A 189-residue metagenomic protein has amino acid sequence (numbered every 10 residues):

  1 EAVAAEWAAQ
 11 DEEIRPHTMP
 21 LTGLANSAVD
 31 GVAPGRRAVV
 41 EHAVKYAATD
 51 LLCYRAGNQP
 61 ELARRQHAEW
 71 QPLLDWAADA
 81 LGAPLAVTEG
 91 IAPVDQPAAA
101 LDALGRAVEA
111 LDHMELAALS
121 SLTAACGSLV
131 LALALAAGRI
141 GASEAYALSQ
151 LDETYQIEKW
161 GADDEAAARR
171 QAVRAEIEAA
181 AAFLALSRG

Functional and structural regions predicted by a protein language model:
E1, T18, T22, R36 (+4 more regions): Alpha-helix initiation and N-capping motif
E1-W7, R65-A80, L122-A136: Hydrophobic/aromatic-rich, well-ordered segments within soluble, folded domains that form packed cores
A4-A56: A glycine-rich, hydrophobic loop/mini-helix early in the fold
A9, A78-G82, L135-I140, Q150 (+2 more regions): Generic secondary-structure signature for well-ordered alpha-helical cores
H17-M19, E89, G161: Short coil/turn segments at secondary-structure boundaries
R37-A103: Internal, conserved structured core segments that host functional sites
D95-A166, A175-E178: An internal, amphipathic alpha-helical element
A167-G189: Long, charge-rich low-complexity segments
